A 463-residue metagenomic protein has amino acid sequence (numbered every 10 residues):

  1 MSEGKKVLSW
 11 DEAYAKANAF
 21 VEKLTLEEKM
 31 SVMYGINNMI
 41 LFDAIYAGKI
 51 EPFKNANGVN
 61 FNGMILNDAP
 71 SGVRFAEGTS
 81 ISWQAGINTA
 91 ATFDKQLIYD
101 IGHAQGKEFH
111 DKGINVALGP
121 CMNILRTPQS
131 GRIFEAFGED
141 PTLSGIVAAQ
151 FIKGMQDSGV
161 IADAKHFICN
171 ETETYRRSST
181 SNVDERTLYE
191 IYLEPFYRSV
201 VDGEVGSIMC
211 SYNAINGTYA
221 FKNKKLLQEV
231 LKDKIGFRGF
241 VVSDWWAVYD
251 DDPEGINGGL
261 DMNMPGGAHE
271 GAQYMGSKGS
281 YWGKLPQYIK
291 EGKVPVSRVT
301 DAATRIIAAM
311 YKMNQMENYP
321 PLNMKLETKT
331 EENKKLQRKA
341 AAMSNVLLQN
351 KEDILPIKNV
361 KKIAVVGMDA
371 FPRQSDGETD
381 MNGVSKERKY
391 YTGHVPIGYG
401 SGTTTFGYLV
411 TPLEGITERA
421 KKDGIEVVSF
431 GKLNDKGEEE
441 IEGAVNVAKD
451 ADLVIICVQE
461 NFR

Functional and structural regions predicted by a protein language model:
M1-R463: Glycoside hydrolase catalytic-domain context in secreted enzymes
